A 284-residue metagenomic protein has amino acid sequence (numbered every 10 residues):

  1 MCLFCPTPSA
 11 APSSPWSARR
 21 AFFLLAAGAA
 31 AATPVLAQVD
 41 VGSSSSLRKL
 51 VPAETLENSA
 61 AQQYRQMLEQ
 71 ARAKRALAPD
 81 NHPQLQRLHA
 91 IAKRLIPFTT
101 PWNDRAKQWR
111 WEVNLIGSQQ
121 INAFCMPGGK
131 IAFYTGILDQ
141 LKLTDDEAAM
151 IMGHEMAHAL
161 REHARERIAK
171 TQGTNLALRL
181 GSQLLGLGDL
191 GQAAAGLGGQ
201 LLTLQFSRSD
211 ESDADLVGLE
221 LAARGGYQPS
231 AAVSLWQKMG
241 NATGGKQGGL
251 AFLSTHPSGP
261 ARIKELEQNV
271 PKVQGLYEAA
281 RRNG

Functional and structural regions predicted by a protein language model:
C2-G284: A Zn2+-metalloprotease active-site environment signal
